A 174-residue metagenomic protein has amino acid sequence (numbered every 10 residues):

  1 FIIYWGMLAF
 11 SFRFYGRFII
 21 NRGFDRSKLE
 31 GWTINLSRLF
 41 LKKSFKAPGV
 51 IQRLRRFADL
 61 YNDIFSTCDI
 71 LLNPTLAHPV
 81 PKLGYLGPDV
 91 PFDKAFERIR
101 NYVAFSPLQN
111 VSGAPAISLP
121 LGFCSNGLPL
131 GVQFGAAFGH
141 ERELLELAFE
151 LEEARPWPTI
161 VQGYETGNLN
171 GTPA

Functional and structural regions predicted by a protein language model:
I2-N62, P74, H78, S118-L128: Short helix-loop capping/hinge segments that flank enzyme active sites or metal/cofactor-binding pockets
W5-A9, V90-P91, G135-A136: Short, hinge-like loop/turn segments at secondary-structure boundaries
F10-R26, R100-V103, G139-E153: Short, basic, helix/turn surface patches
P48, N110-A174: Structural helix-boundary/capping segments
N62, F96-L119: Small-aliphatic-rich amphipathic alpha-helix that forms the alpha element of a beta-alpha
F65: Basic phosphate/pyrophosphate-binding loop/patch that engages nucleotide-derived ligands
D69-I70: Short, Asp-centered acidic motifs that coordinate Mg2+ and/or phosphate in catalytic or ligand-binding sites
P81-Y102: Short, surface-exposed loop/helix-turn segments at secondary-structure junctions that function as lids/hinges flanking
